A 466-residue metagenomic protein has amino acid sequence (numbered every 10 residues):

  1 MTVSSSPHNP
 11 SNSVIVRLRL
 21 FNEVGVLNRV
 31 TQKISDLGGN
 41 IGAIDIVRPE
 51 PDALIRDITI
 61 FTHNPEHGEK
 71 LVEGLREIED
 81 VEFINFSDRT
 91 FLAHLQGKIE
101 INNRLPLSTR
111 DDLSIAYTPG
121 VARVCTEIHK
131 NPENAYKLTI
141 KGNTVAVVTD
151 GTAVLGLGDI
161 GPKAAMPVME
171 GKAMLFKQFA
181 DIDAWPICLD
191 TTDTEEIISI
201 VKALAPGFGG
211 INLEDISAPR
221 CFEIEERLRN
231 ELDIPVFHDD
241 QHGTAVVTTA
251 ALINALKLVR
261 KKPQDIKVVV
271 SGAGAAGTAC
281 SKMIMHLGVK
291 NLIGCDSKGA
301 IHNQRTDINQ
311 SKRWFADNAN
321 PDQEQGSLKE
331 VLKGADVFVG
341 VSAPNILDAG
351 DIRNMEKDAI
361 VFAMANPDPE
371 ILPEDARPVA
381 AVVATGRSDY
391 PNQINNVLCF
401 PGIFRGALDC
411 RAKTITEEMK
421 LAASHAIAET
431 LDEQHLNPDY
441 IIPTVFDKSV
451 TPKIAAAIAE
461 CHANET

Functional and structural regions predicted by a protein language model:
M1-G97: A conserved regulatory-domain signal marking ACT and ACT-like small-molecule sensing domains and adjacent regulatory
I44-V47, I84-F86, I187, E214 (+3 more regions): Flexible, glycine/charged-enriched surface loops at secondary-structure junctions
F83-I266: Glycine/serine-rich phosphate-binding loop and adjoining beta1-alpha1 elements at the start of nucleotide-handling
L155, I160-A180, L232, H238 (+2 more regions): Glycine-rich phosphate/diphosphate-binding loop of Rossmann-like nucleotide-binding domains
P235, D239-D240, V259, A363-T466: Adenosine-phosphate binding glycine-rich loop
A316-V382, R387-D389: Rossmann-like adenosine-cofactor binding region
